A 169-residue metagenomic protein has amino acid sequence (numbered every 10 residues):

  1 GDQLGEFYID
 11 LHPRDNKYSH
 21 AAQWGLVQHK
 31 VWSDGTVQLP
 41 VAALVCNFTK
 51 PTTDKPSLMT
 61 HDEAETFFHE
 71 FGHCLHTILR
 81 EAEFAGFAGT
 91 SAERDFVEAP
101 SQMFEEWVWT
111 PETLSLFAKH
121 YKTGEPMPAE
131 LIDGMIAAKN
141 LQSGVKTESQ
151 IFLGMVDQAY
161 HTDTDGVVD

Functional and structural regions predicted by a protein language model:
G1-D169: Cation-handling catalytic/transport regions enriched in His/Asp/Glu
